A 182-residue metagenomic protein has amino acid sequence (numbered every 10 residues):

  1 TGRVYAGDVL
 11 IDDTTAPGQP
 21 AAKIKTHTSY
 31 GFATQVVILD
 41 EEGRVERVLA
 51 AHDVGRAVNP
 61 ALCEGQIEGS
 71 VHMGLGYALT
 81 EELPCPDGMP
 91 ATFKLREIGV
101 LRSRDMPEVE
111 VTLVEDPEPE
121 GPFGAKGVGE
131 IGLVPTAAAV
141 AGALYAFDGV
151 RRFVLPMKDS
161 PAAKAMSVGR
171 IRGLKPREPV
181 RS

Functional and structural regions predicted by a protein language model:
T1-S182: C-terminal catalytic domains of large/alpha subunits in multi-subunit enzymes
